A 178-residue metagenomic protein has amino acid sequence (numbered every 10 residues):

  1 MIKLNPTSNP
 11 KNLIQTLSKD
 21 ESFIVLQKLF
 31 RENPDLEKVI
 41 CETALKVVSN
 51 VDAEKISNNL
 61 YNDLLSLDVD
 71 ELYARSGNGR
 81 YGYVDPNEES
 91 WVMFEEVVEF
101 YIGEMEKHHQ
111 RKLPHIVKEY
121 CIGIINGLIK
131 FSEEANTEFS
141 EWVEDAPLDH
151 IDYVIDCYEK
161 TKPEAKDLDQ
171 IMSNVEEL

Functional and structural regions predicted by a protein language model:
M1-N12, I24, R31, D35-L178: Eukaryote-biased, non-catalytic alpha-solenoid scaffold regions
